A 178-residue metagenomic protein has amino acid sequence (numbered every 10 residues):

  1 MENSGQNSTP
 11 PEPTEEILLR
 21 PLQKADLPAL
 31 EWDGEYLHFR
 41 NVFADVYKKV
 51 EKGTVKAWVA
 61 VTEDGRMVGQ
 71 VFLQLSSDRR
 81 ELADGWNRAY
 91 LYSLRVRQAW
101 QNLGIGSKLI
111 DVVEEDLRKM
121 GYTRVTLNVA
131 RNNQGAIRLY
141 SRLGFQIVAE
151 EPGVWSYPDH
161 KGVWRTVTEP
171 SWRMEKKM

Functional and structural regions predicted by a protein language model:
M1-E12: Short acidic N-proximal helix/loop "leader" segments that mark the beginning of a domain or an inter-domain linker
E12-P13, P21-A99, I110-V112, D116 (+1 more regions): Acetyl-CoA-dependent GNAT
A25, Q134-G135: Short alpha-helical
V50, A83-R88, G121, W164-P170: A generic structural micro-feature
R97-A99, L103, R131-N132: Active-site acidic-Proline motif in GNAT/NAT acetyltransferases
N102-E115, R138-R142: Conserved acetyl-CoA-binding loop-helix of GNAT-fold acetyltransferases
L103, M120-T123: Short coil/turn segments at alpha/beta junctions that flank glycine-rich nucleotide-binding fingerprints
T123, A130-Q134, S141-A149, G153-M178: C-terminal "cap" of GNAT-fold acetyltransferases
